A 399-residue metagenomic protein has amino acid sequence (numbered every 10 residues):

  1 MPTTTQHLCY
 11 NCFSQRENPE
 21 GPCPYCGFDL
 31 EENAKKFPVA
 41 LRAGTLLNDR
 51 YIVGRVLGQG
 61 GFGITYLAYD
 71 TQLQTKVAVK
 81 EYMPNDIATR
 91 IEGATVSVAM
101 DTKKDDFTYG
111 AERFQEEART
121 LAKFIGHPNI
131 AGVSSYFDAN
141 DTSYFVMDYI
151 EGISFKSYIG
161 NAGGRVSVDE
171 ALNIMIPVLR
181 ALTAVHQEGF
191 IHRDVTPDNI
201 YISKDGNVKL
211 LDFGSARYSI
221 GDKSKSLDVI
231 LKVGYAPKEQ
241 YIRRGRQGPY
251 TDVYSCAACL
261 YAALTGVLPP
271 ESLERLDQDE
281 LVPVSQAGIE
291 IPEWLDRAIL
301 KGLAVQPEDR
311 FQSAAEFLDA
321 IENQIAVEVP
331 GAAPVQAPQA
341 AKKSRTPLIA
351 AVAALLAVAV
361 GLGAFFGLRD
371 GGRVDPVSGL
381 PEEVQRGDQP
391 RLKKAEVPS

Functional and structural regions predicted by a protein language model:
G54-G60, T65: Protein kinase glycine-rich loop
T89-F124: AlphaC helix of the eukaryotic protein kinase fold
S135-Y136: Activation-segment/catalytic-loop signature of the eukaryotic protein kinase fold
N140-S154, Y158: Conserved short submotifs of the Hanks-type protein kinase catalytic core that shape the nucleotide-binding pocket
I174-M175: Activation segment signature within eukaryotic-like protein kinase domains
H186-I202: Catalytic-loop of the protein kinase fold
G234-V329: C-terminal lobe helix-coil module of Hanks-type protein kinase domains
